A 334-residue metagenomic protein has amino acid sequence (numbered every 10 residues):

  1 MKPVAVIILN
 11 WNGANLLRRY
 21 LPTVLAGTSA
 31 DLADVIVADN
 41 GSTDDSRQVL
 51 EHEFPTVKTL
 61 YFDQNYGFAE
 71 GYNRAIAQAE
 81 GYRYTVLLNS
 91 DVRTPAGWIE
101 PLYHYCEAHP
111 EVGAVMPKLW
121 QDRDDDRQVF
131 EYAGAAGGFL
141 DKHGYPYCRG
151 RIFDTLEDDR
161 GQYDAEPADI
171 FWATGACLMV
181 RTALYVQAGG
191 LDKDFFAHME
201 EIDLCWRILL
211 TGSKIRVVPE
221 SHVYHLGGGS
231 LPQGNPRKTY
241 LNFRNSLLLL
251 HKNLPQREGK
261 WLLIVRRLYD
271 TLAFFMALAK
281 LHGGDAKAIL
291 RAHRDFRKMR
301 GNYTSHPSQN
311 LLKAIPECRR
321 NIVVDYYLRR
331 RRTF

Functional and structural regions predicted by a protein language model:
I7, T211-N321: Active-site-adjacent helix/loop segment of glycosyltransferases that harbors family-specific signature motifs
P22-L32: Short, acidic, metal-binding catalytic loop of nucleotide-sugar glycosyltransferases
T23, D39-Q48, Q64: A conserved acidic beta->alpha catalytic loop
L32-G41, L60-F62: Short beta-strand/loop segment that forms part of the nucleotide-sugar
F62-E80, L87-V92, G97, P101: Glycine-rich, basic loop-to-helix element that forms the pyrophosphate-binding segment of sugar-nucleotide handling
R93-A133, G138-Y145: Conserved donor NDP-sugar-binding/catalytic core segment of glycosyltransferases
G137-I170: Short, flexible, basic/aromatic active-site loop/helix in glycosyltransferases
Y163-A165, D169-H222: A short, conserved alpha-helix in the catalytic core of glycosyltransferases
